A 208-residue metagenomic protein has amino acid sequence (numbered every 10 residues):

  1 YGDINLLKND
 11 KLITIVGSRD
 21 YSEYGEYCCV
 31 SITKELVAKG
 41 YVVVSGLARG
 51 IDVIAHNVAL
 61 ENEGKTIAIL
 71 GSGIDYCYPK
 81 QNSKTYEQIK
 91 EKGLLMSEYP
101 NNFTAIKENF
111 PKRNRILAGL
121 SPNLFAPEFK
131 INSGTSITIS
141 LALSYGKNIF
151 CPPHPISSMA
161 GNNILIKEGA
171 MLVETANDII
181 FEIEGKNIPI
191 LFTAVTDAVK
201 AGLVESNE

Functional and structural regions predicted by a protein language model:
Y1-E208: Glycine-biased, small-residue-rich flexible motifs in mid-sequence functional cores and linkers
